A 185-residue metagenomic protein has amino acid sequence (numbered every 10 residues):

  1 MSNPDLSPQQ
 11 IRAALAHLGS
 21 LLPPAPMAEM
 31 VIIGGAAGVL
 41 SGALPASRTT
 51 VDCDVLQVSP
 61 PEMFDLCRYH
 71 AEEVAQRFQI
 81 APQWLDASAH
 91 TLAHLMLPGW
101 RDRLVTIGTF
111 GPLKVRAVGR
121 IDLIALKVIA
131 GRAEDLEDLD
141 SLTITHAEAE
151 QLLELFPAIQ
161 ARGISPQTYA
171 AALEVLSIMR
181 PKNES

Functional and structural regions predicted by a protein language model:
M1-S185: Compositionally biased terminal segments of proteins
